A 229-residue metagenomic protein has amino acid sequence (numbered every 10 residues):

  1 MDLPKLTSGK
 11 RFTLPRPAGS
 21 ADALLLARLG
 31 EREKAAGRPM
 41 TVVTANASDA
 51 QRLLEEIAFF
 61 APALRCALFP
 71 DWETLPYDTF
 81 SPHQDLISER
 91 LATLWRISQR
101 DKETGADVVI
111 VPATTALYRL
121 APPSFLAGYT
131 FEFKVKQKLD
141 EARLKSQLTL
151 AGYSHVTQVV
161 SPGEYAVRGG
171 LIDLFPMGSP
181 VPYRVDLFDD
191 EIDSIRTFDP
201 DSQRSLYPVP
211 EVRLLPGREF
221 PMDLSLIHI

Functional and structural regions predicted by a protein language model:
M1-I227: ASCE RecA-like P-loop NTPase motor cores that couple ATP hydrolysis to mechanical translocation on nucleic acids
